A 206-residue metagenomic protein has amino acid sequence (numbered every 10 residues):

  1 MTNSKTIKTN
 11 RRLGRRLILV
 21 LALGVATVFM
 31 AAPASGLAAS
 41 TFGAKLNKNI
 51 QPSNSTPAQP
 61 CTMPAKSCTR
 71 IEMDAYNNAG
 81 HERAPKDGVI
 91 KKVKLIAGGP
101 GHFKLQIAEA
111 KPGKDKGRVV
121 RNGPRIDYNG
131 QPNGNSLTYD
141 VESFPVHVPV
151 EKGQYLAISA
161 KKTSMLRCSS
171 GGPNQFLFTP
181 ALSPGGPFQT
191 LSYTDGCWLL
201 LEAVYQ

Functional and structural regions predicted by a protein language model:
M1-G14: N-terminal secretory signal peptides that target proteins for export/translocation
N3-T6, G24, A38: Low-complexity intrinsically disordered segments
R12-V25: Sec-dependent N-terminal signal peptides
T27-G36: C-terminal segment of classical bacterial N-terminal signal peptides
G36-R125, P145-Y155, S159-Q206: Beta-sheet-rich sandwich/jelly-roll-like modules and their strand-loop junctions
I126-T138: Short proline/glycine- and polar residue-rich coil/turn motifs
N135-P149: Beta-sandwich interaction modules
